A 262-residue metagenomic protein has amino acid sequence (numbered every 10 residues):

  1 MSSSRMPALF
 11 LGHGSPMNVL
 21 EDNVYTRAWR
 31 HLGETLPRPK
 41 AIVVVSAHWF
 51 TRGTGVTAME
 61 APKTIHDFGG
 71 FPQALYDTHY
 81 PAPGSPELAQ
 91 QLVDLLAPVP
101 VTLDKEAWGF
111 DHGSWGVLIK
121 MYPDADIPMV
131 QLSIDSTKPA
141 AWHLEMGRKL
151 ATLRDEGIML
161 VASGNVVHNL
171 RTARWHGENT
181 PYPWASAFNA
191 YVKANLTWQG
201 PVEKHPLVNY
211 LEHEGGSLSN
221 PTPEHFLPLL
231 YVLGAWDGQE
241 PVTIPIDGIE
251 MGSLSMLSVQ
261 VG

Functional and structural regions predicted by a protein language model:
S2-L103: A short aromatic-anchored loop/beta-hairpin motif
S2-S3, T35-L36, M121-A125, T152: Solvent-exposed alpha-helices and their adjacent loops that cap or buttress functional pockets in soluble metabolic
P7-L11, A41-S46, L132, L153-V166 (+1 more regions): Beta-strand elements within well-structured catalytic alpha/beta cores of enzymes that handle phosphate/sulfate esters
L9-F10, D67-P72, Y122-V130, L207-V208: Short, basic/glycine-rich phosphate-binding loops at helix/coil junctions that contact nucleotide phosphates
A47-T51, P62, G109-L118, V166: Short glycine-enriched loops at secondary-structure junctions
L75-P83, K105, S133-A140, G216: Flexible, glycine/proline-enriched loop segments at strand-loop-helix junctions that form or flank small-ligand binding
A89-L144, K149: Internal, conserved structured core segments that host functional sites
D94, P98, I127-P128, S136-K138 (+3 more regions): Surface-exposed, charge/polar-rich loops and edge strands
